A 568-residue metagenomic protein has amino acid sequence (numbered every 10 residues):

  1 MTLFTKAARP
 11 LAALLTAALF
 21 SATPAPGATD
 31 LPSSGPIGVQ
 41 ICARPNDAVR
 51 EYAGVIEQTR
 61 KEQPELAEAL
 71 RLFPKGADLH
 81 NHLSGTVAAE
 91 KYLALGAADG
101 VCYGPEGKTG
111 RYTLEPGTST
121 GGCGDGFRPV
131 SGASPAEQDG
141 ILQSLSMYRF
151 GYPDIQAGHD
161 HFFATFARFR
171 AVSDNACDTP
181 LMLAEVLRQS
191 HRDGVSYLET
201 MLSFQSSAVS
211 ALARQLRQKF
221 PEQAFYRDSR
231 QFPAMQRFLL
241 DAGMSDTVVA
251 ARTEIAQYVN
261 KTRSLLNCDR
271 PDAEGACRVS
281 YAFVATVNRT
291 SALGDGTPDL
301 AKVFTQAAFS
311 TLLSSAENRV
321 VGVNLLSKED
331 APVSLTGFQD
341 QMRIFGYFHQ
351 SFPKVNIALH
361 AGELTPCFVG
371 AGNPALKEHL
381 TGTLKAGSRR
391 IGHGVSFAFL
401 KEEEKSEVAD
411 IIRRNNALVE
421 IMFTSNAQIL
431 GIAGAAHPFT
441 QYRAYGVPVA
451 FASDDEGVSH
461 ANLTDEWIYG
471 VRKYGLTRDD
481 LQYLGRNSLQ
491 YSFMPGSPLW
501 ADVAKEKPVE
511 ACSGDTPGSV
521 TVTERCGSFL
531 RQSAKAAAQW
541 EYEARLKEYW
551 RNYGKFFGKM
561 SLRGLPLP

Functional and structural regions predicted by a protein language model:
M1-T2, G27: Initiator methionine at the very start of the polypeptide chain
T2-A12: Bacterial N-terminal signal peptides that target proteins for export
A12-S21: Bacterial N-terminal signal peptides
A22-P32: Signal peptide processing junction and immediate N-terminal pro/mature segment of secreted/exported proteins
D30-P568: Metal-cofactor-binding active-site regions of metalloenzymes
